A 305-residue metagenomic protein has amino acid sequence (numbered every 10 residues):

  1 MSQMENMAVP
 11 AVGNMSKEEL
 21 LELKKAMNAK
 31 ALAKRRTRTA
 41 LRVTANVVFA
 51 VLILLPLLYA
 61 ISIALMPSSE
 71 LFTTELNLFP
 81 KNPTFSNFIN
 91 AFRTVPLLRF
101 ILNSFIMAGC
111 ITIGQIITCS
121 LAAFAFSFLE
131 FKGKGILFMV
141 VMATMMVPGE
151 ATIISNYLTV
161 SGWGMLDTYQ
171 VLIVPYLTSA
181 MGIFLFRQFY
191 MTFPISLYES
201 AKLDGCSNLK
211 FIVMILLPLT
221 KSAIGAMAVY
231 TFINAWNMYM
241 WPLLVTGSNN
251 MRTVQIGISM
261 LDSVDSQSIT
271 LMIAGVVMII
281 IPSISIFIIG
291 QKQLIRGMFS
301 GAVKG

Functional and structural regions predicted by a protein language model:
M1-T39, L71-R93: Membrane-topology segments of multi-pass transport proteins
R38-G305: A structural signal for multi-pass alpha-helical bundles of membrane permease subunits that mediate small-molecule
